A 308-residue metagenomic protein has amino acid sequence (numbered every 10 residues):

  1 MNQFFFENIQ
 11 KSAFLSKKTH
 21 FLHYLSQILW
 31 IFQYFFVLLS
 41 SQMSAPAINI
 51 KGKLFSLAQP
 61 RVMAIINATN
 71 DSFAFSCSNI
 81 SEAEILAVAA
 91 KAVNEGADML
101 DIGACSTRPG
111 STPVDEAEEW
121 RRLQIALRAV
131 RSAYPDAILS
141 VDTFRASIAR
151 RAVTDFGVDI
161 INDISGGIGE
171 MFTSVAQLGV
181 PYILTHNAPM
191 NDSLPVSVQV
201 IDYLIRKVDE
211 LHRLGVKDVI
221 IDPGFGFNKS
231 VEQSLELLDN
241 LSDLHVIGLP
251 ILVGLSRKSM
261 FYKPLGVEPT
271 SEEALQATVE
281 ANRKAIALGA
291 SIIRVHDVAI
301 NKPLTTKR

Functional and structural regions predicted by a protein language model:
M1-Q33: Cationic, amphipathic, low-complexity segments that mediate targeting or membrane/lipid association
M43-N70: N-terminal amphipathic alpha-helix/helix-capping segment at the start of soluble metabolic enzymes
I50, S72-V88, T107-I125, F144-A149 (+2 more regions): Active-site-adjacent loop and "lid" segments of alpha/beta metabolic enzymes
R61-I65, M99-D101, I138-S140, D159-I160 (+4 more regions): Structural preference for beta-strand elements that scaffold enzyme active sites
I66, A129-T143: Catalytic PLP-binding core of fold-type I/II PLP enzymes
I66, A92, G96, I161 (+3 more regions): Conserved, mostly hydrophobic/aromatic
V88-G103: Catalytic domains of carbohydrate-active enzymes, especially glycoside hydrolases
D222-P223, S234: The catalytic core of metal-dependent phosphodiesterases that act on cyclic dinucleotides
